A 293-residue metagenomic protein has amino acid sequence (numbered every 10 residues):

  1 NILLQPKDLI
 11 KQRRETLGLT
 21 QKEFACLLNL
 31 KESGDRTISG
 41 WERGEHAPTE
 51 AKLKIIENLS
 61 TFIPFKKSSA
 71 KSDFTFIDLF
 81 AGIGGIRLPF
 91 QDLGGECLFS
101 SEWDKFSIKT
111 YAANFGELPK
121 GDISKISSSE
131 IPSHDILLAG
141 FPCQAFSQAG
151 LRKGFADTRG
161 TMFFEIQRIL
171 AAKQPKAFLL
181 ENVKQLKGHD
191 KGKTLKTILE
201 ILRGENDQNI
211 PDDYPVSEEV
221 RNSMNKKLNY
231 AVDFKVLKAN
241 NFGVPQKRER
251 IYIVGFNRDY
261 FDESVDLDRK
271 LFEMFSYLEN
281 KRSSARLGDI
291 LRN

Functional and structural regions predicted by a protein language model:
N1-L17: A short, Lys/Arg-rich alpha-helix, primarily the initiator
G18-S39: Short alpha-helical DNA-recognition segment
E45-K67: DNA major-groove recognition helix of helix-turn-helix/homeodomain DNA-binding modules
D78-G84: Class I SAM-dependent methyltransferase "Motif I" SAM/SAH-binding loop
D104-K105: Conserved SAM/SAH-binding beta-strand->alpha-helix loop
Y111-A112: Conserved SAM-binding loop
I126-I136, Q148-N293: Class I S-adenosyl-L-methionine
